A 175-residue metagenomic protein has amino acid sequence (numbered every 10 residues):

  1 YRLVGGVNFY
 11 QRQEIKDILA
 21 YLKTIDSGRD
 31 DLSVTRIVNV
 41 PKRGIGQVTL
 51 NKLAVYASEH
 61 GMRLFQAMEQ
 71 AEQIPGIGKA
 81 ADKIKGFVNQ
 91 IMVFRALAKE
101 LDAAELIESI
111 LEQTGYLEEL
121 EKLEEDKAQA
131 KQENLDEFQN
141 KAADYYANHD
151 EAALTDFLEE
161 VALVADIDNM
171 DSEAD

Functional and structural regions predicted by a protein language model:
R2, R12, L19-D175: Conserved helicase C-terminal RecA-like lobe
G5-F9: Short, acidic/turn-prone active-site loops that include or flank metal/cofactor- and phosphate-binding residues
